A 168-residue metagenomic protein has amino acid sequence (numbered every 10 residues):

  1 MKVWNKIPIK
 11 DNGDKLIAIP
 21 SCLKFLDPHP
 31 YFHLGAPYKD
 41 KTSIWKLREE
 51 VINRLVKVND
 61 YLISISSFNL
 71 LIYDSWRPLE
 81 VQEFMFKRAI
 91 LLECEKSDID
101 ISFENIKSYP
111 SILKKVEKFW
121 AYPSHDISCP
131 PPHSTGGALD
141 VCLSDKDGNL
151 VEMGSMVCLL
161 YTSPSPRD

Functional and structural regions predicted by a protein language model:
M1-I9: N-terminal secretory targeting signals
L26-I44: Acidic/histidine-rich, surface-exposed loop or edge segments in extracytoplasmic proteins
I44-Q82, K87-L92: Active-site acidic/histidine clusters and adjacent loop/turn architecture that either coordinate catalytic ions
S67-N69, G136-D140, L150: Extracellular structured ligand-interaction cores
L91-T135: Acidic, His- and aromatic-enriched active-site or binding-groove loops in soluble protein domains that engage sugars
C158: Surface-exposed loop and adjacent secondary-structure segments within mature catalytic domains
Y161-D168: Conserved small/polar residues in nucleotide/adenosyl-binding loops
